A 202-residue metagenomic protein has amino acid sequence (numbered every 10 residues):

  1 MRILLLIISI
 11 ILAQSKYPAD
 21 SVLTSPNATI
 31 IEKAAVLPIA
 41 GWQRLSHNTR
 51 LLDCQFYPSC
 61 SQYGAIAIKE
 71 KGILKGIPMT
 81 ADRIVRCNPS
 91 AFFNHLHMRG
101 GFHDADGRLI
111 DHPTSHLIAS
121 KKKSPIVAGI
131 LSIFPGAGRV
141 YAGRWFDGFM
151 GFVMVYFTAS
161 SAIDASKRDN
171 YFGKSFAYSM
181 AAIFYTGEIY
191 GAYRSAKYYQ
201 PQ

Functional and structural regions predicted by a protein language model:
R2-L12: Sec-dependent N-terminal signal peptides
L12-S21: Cleaved targeting-peptide boundary
S21-Q202: Hydrophobic alpha-helical membrane segments
